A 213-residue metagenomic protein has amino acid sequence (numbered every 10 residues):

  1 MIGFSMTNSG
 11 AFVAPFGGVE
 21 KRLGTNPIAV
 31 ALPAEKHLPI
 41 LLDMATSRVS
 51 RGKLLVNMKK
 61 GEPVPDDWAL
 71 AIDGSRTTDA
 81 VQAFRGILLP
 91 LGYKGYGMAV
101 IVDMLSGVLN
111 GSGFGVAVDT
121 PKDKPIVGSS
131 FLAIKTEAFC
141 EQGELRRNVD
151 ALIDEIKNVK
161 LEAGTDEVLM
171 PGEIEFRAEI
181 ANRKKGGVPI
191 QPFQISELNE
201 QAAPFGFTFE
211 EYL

Functional and structural regions predicted by a protein language model:
M1-G3: Hydrophobic beta-strand scaffold residues
N8-S9: Short, ordered loop/turn segments at secondary-structure junctions
F12-V81: Phosphate/diphosphate-binding glycine-rich loops and adjacent basic-rich segments that engage nucleotide
E20-L23, P27, A45, G97-S129: N-terminal nucleophile
N26, L38, A80, I87 (+4 more regions): General structural feature for long, well-ordered alpha-helical segments within catalytic domains of soluble enzymes
V30, I101, G186-G187: Buried hydrophobic positions in well-ordered alpha/beta secondary-structure cores of metabolic enzymes
K59-A117: Secondary-shell segments that build the walls of catalytic and ion/ligand-binding clefts
A117-L213: Catalytic-core signal marking the mid-to-C-terminal active-site face
